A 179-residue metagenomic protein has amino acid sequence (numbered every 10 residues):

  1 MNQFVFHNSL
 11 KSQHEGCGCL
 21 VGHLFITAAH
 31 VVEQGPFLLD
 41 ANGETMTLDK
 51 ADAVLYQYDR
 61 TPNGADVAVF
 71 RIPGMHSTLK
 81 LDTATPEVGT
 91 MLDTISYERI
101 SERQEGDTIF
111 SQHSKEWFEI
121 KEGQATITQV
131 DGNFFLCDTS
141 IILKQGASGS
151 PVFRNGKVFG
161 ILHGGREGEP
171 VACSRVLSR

Functional and structural regions predicted by a protein language model:
N2-H7, S12-H14, C19-L24, A29-D131 (+1 more regions): Serine endopeptidase catalytic core focused on the charge-relay Asp
C19, S140-H163: Catalytic nucleophile loop of clan PA
I100, V158-R179: C-terminal cap/linker of serine protease catalytic domains
C137: Terminal helix/beta-alpha structural elements that buttress the NAD(P)+-binding lobe
